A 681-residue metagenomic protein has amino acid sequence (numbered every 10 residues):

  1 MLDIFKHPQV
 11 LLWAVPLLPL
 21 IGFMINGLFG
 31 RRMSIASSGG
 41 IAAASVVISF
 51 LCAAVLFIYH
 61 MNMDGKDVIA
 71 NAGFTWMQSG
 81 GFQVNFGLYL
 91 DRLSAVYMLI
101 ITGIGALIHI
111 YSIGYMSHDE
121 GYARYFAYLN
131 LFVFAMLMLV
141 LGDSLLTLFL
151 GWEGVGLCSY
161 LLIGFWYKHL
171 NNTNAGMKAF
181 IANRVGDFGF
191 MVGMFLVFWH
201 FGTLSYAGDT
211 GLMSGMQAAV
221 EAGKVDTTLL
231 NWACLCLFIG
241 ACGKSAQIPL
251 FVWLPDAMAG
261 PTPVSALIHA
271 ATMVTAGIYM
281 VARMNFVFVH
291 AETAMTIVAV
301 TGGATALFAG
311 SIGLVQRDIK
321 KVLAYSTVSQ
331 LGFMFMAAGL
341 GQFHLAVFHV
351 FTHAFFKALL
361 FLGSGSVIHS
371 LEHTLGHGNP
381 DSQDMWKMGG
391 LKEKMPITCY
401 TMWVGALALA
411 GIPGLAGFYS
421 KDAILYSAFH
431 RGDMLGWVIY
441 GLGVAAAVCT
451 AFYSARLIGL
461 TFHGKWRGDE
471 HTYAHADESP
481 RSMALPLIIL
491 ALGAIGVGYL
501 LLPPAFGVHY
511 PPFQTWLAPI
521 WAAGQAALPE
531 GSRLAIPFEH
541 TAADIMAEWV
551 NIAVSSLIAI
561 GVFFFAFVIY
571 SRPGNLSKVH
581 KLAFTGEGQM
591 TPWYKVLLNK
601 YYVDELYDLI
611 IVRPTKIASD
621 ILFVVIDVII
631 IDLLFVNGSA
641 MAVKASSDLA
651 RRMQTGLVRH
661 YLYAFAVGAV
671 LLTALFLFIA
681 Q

Functional and structural regions predicted by a protein language model:
M1-L11, F29-A127, H200-T227, N231 (+4 more regions): Transmembrane helix-loop-helix hairpins at membrane boundaries of multipass inner-membrane proteins
M1-L28, I69, T673-Q681: Generic start-of-chain signal for non-secretory N-termini
L2-L17, M33-A44, F82-I100, M138-G151 (+7 more regions): Membrane-entry segments of alpha-helical transmembrane domains in multi-pass membrane proteins
P16-R31, A106-L107, C242, A306: N-terminal signal-anchor/start-transfer transmembrane helix
A44-M61, G186-W199, M402-A410, P486-P512 (+3 more regions): Hydrophobic alpha-helical membrane-insertion segments
I58-G65, F198-D209, I412-F429, L500-L534: Membrane-helix interface motif
K66, G81, Y89-R92, P503-L557 (+1 more regions): Aromatic-capped, Gly/Pro-kinked transmembrane alpha-helices
L107-L148, L157-S482, G493-Y499: Hydrophobic transmembrane alpha-helices and their helix-loop junctions in integral membrane proteins
